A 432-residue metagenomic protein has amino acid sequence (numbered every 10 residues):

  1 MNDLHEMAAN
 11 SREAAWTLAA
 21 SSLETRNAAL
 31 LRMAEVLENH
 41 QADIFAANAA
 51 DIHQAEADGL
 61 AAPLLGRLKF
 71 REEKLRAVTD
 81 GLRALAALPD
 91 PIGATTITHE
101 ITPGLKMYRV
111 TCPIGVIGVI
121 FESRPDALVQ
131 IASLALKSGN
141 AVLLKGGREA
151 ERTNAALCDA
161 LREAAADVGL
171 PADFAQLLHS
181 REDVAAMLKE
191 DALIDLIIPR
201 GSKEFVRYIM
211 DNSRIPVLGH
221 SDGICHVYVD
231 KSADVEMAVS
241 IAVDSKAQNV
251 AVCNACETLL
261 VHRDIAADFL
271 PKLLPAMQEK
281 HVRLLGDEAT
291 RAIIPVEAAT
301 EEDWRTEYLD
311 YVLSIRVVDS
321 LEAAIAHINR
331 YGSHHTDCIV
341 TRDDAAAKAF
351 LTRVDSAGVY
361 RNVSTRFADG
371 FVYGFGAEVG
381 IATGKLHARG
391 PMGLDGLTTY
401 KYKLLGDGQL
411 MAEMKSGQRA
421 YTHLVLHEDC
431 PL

Functional and structural regions predicted by a protein language model:
M1-M107, L134: N-terminal Rossmann-like NAD(P)+-binding subdomain of aldehyde/semialdehyde dehydrogenases
N2, N10, E122-D126, Q130-A141 (+4 more regions): ALDH superfamily catalytic-core signature
S21-N27, I92, V168-A175, Q248-A255 (+4 more regions): Flexible, glycine/charged-enriched surface loops at secondary-structure junctions
R67, R71, T102, K106-M107 (+1 more regions): A structured beta-alpha segment of the ubiquitous adenosine-cofactor-binding alpha/beta core
T98-V142, G147-L157: Substrate-binding/gating loop at the entrance of the active-site cleft, primarily in PLP-dependent aminotransferase-like
S138, A192-L193, S213, K280 (+2 more regions): Short, structured coil segments at secondary-structure junctions
T300-L432: Conserved C-terminal structural/oligomerization subdomain of aldehyde/semialdehyde dehydrogenase
